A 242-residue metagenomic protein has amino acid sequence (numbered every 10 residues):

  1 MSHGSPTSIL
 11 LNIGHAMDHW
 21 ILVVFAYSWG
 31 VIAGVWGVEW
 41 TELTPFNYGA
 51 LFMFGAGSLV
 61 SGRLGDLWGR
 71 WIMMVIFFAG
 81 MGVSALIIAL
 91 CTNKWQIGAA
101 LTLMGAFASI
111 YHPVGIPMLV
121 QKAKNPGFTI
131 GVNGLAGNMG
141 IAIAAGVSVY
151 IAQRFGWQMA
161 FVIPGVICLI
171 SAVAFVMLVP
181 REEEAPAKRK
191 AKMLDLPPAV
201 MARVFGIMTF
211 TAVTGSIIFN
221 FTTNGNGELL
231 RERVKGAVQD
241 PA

Functional and structural regions predicted by a protein language model:
T7-W40, F219-R231: Extracytoplasmic
V23, A50-L59, I141-A142: Residue-level signature of mid-helix packing/kink "hotspots" within the transmembrane helices of 12-pass Major
F25-A26, R203-A242: Extracytoplasmic gate region of multi-pass secondary transporters
W29, I116, G140-A152, A160 (+1 more regions): Small-residue (Gly/Pro/Ala) motifs that create kinks and tight helix-helix packing interfaces
G37, G69, L90-W95, K124: Helix-breaking motifs and short loop linkers at transmembrane-helix boundaries and internal kinks in secondary membrane
A56-T92: Conserved MFS/SLC helix-loop-helix module at the cytosolic interface between two early adjacent transmembrane helices
A100-N138: Cytoplasmic helix-loop-helix junction between adjacent transmembrane helices in 12-TM secondary transporters
G165-K188: C-terminal membrane-cytosol helix-exit motif in multi-pass small-molecule transporters
